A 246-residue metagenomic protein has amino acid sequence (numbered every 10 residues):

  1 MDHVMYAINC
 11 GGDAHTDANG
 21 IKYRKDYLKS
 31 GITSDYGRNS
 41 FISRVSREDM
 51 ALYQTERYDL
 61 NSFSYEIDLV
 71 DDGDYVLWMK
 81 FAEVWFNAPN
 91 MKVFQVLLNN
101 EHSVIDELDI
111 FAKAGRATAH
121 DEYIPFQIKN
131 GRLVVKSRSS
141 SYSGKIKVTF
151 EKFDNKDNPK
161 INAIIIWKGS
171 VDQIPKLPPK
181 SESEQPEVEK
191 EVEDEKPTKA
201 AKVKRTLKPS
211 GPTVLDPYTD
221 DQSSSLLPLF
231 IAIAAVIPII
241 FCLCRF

Functional and structural regions predicted by a protein language model:
M1-F246: Compositionally biased, intrinsically disordered or flexible polar/acidic segments
